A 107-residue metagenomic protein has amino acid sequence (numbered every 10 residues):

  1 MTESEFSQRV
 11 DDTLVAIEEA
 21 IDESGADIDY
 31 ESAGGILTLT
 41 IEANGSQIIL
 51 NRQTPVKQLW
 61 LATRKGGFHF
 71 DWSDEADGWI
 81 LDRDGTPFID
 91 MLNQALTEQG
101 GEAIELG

Functional and structural regions predicted by a protein language model:
M1-G107: N-terminal intrinsically disordered, cationic/polar leader segments that include organellar targeting peptides
